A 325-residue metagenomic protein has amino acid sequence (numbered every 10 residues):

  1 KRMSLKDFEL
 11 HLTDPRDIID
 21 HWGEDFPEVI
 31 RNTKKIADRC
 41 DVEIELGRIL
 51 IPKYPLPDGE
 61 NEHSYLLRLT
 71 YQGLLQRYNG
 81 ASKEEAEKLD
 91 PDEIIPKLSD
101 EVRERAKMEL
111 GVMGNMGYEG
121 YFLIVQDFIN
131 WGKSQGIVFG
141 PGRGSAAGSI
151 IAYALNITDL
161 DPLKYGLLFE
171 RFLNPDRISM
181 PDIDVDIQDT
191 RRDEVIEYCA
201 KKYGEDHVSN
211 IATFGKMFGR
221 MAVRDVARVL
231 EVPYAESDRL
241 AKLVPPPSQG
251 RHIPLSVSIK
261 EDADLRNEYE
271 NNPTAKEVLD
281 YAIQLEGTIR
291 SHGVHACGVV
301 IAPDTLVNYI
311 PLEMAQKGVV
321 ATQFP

Functional and structural regions predicted by a protein language model:
K1-P325: Alpha-helical scaffold/interaction cores of sigma-54-like transcription cofactors and many family A DNA polymerases
